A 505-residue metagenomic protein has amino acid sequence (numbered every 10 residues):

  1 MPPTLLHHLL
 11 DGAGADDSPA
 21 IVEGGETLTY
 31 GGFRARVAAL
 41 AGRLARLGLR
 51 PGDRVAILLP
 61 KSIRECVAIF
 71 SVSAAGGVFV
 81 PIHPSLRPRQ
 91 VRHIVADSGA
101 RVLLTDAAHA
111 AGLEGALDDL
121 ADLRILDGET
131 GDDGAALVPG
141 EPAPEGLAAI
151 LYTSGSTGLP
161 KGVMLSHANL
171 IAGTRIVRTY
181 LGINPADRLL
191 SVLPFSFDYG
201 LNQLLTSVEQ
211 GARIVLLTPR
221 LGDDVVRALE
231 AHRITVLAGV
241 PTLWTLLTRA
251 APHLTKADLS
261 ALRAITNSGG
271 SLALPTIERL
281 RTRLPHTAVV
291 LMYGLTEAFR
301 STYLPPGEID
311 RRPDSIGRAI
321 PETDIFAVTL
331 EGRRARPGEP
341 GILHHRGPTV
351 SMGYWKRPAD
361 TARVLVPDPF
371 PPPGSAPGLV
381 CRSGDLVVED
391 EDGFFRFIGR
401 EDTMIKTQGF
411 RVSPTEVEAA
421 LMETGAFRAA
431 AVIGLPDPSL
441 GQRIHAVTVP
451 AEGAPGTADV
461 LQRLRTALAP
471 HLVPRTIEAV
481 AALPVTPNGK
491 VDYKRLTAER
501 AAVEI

Functional and structural regions predicted by a protein language model:
D17, A135-Y152, L159, G182-R188: Conserved pre-ATP/AMP-binding loop-to-beta segment of ANL
P19-G48, D53-S62, C66, F70 (+1 more regions): Conserved AMP-binding/adenylate-forming core of the ANL superfamily
T29-G31, A148-R175: Conserved AMP-binding A3 loop
L86, L229, L237, G347 (+7 more regions): AMP-binding/adenylate-forming catalytic core of the ANL superfamily
I171-R188, F195-V236, A250-A251: Conserved AMP-binding/adenylation subdomain of ANL enzymes
I234-A238, T248-R312, D324, E331-R334: Gly/Ser/Thr-rich phosphate-binding loop
A319-E322, R333-F370, V412: Conserved ATP/PPi-binding loop(s) of AMP-dependent carboxylate-activating enzymes
F326-H344, E391-D392, G453-A458, D492: Conserved beta-loop-beta connector loops within the AMP-binding
